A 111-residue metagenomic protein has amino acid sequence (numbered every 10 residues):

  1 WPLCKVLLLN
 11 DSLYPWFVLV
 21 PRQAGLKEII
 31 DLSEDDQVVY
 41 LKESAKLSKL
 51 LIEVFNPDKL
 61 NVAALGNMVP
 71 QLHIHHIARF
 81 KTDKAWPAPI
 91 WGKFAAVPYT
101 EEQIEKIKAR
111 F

Functional and structural regions predicted by a protein language model:
W1-F111: HIT superfamily nucleotide-processing domains
